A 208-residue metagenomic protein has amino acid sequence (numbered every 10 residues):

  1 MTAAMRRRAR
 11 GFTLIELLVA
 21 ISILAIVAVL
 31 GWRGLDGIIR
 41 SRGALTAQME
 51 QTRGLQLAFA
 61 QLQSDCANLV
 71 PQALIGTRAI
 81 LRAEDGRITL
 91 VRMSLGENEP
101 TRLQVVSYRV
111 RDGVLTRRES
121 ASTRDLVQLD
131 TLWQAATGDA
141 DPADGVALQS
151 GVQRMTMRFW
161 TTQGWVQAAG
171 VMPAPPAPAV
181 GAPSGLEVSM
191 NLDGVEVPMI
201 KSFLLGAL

Functional and structural regions predicted by a protein language model:
T2-A3, R10-Q63, A67-N68: Aliphatic-rich helix starts adjacent to a transmembrane/signal segment
M5, V106, G113, S184-L186: Residue-level detector of short, conserved catalytic/binding motifs and their immediate flanks
R8, E84, R102, A182: Exposed loop/turn and edge beta-strand positions of beta-sandwich/beta-sheet ligand-binding modules
C66-L90: Short, glycine/small-hydrophobic-rich surface segments
Q72-L74, E99-T101, D139-A140, G181-P183: Short solvent-exposed loop/turn micro-motifs enriched in small/polar/acidic residues
A79-L81, E97-N98, P178: Short secondary-structure boundary/capping segments within folded domains
D85-V166: Type IV pilin-like appendage domain
Q149-L208: Short linear sequence signals and composition-biased patches located at protein termini or domain-edge surfaces
